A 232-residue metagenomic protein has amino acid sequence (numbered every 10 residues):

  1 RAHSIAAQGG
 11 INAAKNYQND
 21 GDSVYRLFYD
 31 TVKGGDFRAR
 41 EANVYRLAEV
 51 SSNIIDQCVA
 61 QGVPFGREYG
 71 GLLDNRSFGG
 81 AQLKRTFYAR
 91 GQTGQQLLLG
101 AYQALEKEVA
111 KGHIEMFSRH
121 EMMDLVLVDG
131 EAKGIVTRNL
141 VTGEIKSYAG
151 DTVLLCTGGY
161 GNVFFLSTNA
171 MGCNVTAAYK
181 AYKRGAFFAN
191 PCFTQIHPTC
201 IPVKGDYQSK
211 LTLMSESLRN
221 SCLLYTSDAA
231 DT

Functional and structural regions predicted by a protein language model:
R1-I5: Glycine-rich FAD pyrophosphate-binding loop
A13-R46: Glycine-rich active-site loop/strand segments that organize a redox cofactor
R38-V44, I55-G71, H113, F187-N190: A short alpha-helix-loop-beta-strand transition element characteristic of N-terminal alpha/beta dinucleotide-binding
V59-E144, C156, C200-L211: Conserved redox-cofactor binding core of oxidoreductases
G143-D151: Core beta-strand elements of the Rossmann-like FAD/NAD(P) dinucleotide-binding domain in flavoenzyme oxidoreductases
T152-Y207: Glycine-rich loop(s) and the adjacent beta-strand/alpha-helix scaffold that form part
L213-L224: Phosphate/diphosphate-binding loops
Y225-T232: Conserved small/polar residues in nucleotide/adenosyl-binding loops
